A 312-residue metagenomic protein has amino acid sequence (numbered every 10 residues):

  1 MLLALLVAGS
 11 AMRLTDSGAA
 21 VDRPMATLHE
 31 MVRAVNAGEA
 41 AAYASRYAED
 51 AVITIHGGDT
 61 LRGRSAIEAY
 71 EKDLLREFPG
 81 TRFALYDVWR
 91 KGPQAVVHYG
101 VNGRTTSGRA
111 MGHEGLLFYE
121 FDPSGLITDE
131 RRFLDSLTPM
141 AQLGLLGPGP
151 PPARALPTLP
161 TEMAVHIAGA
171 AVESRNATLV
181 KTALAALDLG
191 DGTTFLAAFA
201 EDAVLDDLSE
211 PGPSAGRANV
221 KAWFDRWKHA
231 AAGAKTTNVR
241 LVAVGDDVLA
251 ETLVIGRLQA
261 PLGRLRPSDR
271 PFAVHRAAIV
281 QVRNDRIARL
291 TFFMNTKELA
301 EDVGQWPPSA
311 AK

Functional and structural regions predicted by a protein language model:
M1-G9: Bacterial N-terminal signal peptides
M12-K312: C-terminal and inter-domain tail/linker signature
